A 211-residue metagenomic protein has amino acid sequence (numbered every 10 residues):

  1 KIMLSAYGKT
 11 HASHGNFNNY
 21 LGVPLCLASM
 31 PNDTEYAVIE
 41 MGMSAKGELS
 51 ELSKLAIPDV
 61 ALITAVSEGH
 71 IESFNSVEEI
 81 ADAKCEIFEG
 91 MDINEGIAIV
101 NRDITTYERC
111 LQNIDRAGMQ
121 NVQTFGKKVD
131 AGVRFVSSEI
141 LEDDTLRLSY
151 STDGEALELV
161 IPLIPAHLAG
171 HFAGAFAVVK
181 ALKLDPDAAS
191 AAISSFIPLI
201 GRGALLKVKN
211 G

Functional and structural regions predicted by a protein language model:
K1-R102, E108-M119, A173, L182: Phosphate-binding loop of NTP-binding sites
E78, R116-G211: Adenine nucleotide phosphate-binding catalytic loops in nucleotide-utilizing enzymes
D103-I104, T152: Heptad-repeat coiled-coil segments of the DHp/HisKA dimerization-phosphoacceptor module
